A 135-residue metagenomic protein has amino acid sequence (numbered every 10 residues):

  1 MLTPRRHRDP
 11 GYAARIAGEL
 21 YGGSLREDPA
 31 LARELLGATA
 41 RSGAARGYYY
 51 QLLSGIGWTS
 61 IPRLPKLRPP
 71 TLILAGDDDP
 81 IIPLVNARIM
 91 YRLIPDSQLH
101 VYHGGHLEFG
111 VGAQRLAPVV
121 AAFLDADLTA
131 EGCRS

Functional and structural regions predicted by a protein language model:
M1-L36: Helix-rich cap/lid subdomain of alpha/beta-hydrolase
D28, P80-N86: Conserved alpha/beta-hydrolase "acid-adjacent" motif
G37-I61: Hydrophobic, aromatic-rich cap/lid helix
G57-I61, L84, A113-Q114: Structural motif corresponding to alpha-helix initiation and N-cap regions
L67, I73-A75, D79: Short beta-strand/loop motif that positions the catalytic acidic residue of the alpha/beta-hydrolase fold
R68-P69, D96: Active-site acidic short loop of glycosyltransferases
V85-S97: Active-site-adjacent alpha-helix of alpha/beta-hydrolase-fold enzymes
D96-S135: Catalytic active-site module of serine/aspartate enzymes centered on a nucleophile-bearing elbow/loop
